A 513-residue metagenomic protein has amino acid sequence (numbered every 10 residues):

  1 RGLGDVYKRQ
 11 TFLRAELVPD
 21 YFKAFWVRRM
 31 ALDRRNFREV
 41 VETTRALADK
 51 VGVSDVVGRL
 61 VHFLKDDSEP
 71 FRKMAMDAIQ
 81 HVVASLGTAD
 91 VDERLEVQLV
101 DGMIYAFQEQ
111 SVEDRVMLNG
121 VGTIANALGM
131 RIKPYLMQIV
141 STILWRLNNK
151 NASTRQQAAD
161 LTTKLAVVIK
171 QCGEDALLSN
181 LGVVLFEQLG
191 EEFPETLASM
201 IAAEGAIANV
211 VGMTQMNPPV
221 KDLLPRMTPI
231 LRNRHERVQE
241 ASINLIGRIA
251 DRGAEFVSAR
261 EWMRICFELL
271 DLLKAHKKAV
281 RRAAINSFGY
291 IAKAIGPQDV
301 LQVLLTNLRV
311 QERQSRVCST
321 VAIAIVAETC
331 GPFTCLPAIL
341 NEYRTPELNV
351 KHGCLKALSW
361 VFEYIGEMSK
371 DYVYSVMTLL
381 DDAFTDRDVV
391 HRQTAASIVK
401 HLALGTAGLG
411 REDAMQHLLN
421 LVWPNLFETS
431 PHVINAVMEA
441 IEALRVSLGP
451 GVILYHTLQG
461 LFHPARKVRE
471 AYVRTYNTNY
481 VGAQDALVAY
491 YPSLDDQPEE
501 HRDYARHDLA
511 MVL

Functional and structural regions predicted by a protein language model:
G2-Y7: Short, small-residue-biased leader/transition segments that mark boundaries at the very start of proteins
R9, L47-A48, V326-A327: Alpha-helical solenoid scaffolds in large eukaryotic transport, assembly, and signaling factors
R9-W26, V53-L64, D90-F107, P134-L147 (+9 more regions): HEAT/HEAT-like alpha-solenoid repeats
W26, M30, V41, R232 (+7 more regions): Leucine-rich tandem repeat or coiled-coil scaffolds
M30-R35, E69-P70, Q110-D114, A152-S153 (+10 more regions): Alpha-helix N-cap/helix-start positions at coil->helix boundaries
R34, R38, K73, R115-N119 (+10 more regions): Alpha-solenoid HEAT/ARM repeat scaffold
R38-E42, A46, D77-A84, D101 (+17 more regions): Residue-level signature of alpha-solenoid helical repeat scaffolds
K50, A84-A89, N126-R131, V167-C172 (+8 more regions): Alpha-solenoid helical repeat scaffolds
